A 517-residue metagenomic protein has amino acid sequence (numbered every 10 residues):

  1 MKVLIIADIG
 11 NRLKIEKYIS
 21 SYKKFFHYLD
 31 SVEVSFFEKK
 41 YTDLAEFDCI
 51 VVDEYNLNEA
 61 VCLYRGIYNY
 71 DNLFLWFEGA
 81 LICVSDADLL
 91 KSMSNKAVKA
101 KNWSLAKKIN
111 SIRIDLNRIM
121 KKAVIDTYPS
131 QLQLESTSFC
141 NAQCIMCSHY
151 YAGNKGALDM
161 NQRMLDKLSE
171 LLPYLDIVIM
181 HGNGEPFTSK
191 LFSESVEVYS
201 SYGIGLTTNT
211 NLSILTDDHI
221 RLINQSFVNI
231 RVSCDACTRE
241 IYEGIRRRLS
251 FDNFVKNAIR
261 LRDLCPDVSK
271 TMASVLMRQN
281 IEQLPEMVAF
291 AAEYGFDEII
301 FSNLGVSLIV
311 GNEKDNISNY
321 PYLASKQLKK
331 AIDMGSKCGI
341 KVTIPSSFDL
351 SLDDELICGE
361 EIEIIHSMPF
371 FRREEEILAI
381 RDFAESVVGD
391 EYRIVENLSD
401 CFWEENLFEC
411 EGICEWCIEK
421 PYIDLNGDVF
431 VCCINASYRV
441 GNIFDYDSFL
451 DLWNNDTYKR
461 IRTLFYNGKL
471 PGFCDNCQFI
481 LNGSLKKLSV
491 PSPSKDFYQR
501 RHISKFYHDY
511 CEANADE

Functional and structural regions predicted by a protein language model:
M1-V3: Extreme N-terminal starter segment of soluble prokaryotic enzymes
I5-N11, V52-L57, W76-A80: Structural motif
S21-L44: A short, well-structured beta->alpha microelement
C62-K101: Ser/Thr/Gly-rich flexible loops in soluble cytosolic domains mediating phosphotransfer, phosphorylation
S85-A152, S169-P173, S347-F408, I418-K420 (+3 more regions): N-terminal pre-core extensions flanking Radical SAM catalytic domains
K108-N229, E240-K256, D263, E286 (+8 more regions): Conserved alpha-helical substructure of the radical SAM core
P173-H181, S200-T207, S226-C234, D252-D400 (+1 more regions): Conserved C-terminal portion of the radical SAM core fold that forms the substrate/S-adenosylmethionine-binding
A436-R439: A short acidic/small-residue loop/turn micro-motif
